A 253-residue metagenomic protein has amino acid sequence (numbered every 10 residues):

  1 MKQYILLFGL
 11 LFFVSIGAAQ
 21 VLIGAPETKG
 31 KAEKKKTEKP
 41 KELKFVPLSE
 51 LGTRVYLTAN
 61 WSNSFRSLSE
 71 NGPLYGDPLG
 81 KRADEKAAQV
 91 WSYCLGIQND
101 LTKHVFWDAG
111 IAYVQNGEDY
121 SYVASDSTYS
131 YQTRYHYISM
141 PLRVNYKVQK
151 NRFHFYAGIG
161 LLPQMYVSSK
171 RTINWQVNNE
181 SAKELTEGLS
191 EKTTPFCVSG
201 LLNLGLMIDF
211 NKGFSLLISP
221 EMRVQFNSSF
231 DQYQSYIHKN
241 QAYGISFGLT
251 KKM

Functional and structural regions predicted by a protein language model:
M1-A25, F153-F155, M207, E221 (+2 more regions): Bacterial Sec-dependent N-terminal signal peptides
Q20-V90, C94: Short glycine/proline- and aromatic-enriched beta-strand/turn motifs that initiate or cap beta-hairpins
T53-L57, W107-A109, I138-M140, F155-L161 (+3 more regions): Transmembrane beta-strands of outer-membrane beta-barrel proteins
L57-A59, Y93-I97, W107-I111, V144 (+3 more regions): Membrane-embedded beta-strands that build the outer-membrane beta-barrel scaffold
F65-A88, Q115-Y137, Y166-C197, S228-N240: Extracellular/periplasm-exposed beta-strand and loop segments of Gram-negative cell-envelope proteins, dominated by
K86-W91, G96-D100, F106, T133 (+2 more regions): Outer-membrane beta-barrel transmembrane strands
N99-V177, F210, G248-M253: Gram-negative (and chloroplast) outer-membrane scaffold detector with strong preference for beta-barrel transmembrane
E191-T193, C197-M253: Predominantly the C-terminal beta-signal and adjacent terminal strand-loop region of outer-membrane beta-barrel
